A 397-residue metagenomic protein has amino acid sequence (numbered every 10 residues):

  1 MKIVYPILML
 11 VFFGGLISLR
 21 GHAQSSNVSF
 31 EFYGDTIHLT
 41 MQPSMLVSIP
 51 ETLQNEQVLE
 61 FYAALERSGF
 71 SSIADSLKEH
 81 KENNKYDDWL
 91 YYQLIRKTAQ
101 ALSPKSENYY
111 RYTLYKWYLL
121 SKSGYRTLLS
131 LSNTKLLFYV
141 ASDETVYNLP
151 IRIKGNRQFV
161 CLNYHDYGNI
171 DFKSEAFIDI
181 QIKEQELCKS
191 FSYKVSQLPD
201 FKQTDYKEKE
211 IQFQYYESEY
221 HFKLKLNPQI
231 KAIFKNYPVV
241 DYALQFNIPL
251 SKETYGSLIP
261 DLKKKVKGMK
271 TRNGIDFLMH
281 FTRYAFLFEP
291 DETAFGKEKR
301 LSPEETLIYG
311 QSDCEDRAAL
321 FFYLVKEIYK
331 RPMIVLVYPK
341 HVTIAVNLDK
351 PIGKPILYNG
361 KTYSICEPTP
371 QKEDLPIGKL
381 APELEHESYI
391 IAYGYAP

Functional and structural regions predicted by a protein language model:
M1-P6: Positively charged n-region of N-terminal signal peptides that target proteins for export
L8-L16: Bacterial N-terminal signal peptides
L19-A23: Sec/Tat signal peptide C-region and signal peptidase I cleavage site
Q24-P397: A structural boundary/capping signal
